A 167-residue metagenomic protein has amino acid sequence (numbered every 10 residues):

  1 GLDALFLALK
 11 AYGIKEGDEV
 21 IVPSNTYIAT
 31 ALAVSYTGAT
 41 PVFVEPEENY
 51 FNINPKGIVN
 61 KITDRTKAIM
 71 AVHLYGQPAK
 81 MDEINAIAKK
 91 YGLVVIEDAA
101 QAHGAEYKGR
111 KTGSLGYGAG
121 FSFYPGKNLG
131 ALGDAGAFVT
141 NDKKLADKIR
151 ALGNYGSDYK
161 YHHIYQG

Functional and structural regions predicted by a protein language model:
G1-L2: Conserved AMP-binding/adenylate-forming core of the ANL superfamily
K10-A99, E106: PLP-dependent aminotransferase-like
K15, D64, G113-S114, A131: Structured loop/turn residues at beta-strand edges in well-structured enzyme cores
G17, T37, M81, A86-I87 (+4 more regions): Hydrophobic alpha-helical segments
A33, N60, R110-T112, N128-L129: Short secondary-structure boundary/capping segments
A102-K108, L115-G167: Active-site region of PLP-dependent enzymes
